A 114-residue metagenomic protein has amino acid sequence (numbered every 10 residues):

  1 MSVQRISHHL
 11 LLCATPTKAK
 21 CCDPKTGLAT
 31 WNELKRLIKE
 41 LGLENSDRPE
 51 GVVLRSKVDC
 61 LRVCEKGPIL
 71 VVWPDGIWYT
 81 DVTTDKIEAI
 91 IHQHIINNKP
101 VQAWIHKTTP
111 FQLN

Functional and structural regions predicted by a protein language model:
M1-N114: Signature of N-terminal electron-transfer/Fe-S-associated modules in redox systems
